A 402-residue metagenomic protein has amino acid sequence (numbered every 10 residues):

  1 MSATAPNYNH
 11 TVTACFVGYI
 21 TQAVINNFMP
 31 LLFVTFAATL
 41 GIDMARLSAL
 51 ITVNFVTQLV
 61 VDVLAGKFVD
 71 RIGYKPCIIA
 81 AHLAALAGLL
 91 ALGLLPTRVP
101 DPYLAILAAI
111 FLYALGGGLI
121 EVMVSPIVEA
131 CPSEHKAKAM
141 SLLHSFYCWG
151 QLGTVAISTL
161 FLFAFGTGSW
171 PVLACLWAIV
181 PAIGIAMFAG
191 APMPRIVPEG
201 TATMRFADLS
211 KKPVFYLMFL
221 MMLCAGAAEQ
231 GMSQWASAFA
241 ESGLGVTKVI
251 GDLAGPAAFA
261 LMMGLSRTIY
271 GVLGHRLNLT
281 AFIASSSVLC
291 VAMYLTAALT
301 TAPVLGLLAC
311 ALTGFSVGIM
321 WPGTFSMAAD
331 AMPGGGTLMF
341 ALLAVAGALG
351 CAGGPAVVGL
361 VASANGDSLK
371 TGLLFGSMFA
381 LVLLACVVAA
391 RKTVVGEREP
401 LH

Functional and structural regions predicted by a protein language model:
H10-I42, S125, M232-S237, G354: Extracytoplasmic
M29-P30, K212-L265: Extracytoplasmic gate region of multi-pass secondary transporters
F36-A37, F68-V69, L160-G166, A240-E241 (+3 more regions): Interfacial helix-cap and linker-helix signal at transmembrane-aqueous boundaries of multi-pass secondary transporters
A49-K67, A257-I269: Central cavity-lining transmembrane alpha-helices of secondary-active solute carriers, predominantly the Major
K75-I78, I283: Primarily marks hydrophobic transmembrane alpha-helices of the MFS/SLC 12-helix fold
L83-P100, L289-T301: C-terminal ends and interior cores of transmembrane alpha-helices in multi-pass membrane transporters/permeases
A109-S145: Cytoplasmic helix-loop-helix junction between adjacent transmembrane helices in 12-TM secondary transporters
E134-H135, A139-I196: Helix-loop-helix hairpin linking two adjacent transmembrane segments in secondary transporters
